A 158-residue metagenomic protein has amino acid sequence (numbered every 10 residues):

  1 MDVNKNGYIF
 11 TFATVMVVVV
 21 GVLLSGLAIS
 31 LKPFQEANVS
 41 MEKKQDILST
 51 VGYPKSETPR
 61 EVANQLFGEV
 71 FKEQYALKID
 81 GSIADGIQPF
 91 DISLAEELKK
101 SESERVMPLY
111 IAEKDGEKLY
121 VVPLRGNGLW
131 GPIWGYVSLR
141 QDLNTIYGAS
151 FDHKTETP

Functional and structural regions predicted by a protein language model:
D2-P158: Flexible, solvent-exposed loop/hinge segments and secondary-structure transition points
